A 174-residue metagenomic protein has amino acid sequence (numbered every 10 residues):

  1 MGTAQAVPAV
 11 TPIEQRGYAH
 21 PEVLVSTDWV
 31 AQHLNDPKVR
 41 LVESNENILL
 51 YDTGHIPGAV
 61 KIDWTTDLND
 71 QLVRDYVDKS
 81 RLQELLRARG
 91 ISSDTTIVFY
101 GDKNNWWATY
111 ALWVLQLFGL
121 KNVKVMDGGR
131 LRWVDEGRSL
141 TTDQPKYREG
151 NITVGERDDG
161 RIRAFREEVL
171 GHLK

Functional and structural regions predicted by a protein language model:
G2-Q15, Y76-H172: Thiolate-centered catalytic microenvironments shared by cysteine-dependent enzyme domains
V10-D94, L170-K174: Positively charged, proline/Ser/Thr-rich regional signature most characteristic of the Rhodanese/CDC25-like
